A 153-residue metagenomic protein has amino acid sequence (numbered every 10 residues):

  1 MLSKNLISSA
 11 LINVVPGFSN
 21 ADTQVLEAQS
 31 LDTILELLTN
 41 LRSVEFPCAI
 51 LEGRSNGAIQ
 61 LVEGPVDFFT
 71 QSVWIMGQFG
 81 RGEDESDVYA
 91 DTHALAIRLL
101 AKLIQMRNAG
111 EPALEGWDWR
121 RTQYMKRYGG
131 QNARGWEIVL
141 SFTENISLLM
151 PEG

Functional and structural regions predicted by a protein language model:
M1-D32, L37-E45, A49-G153: Charged, amphipathic alpha-helical segments and their flanking helix caps
